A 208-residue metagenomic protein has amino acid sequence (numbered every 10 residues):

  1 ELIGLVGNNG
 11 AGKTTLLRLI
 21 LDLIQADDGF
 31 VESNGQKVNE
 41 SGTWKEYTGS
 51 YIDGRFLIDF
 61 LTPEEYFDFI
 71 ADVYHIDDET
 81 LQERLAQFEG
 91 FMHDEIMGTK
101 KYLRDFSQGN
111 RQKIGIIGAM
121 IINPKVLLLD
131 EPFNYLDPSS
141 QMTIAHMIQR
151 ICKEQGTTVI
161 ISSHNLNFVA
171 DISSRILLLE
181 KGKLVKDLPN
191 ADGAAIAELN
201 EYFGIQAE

Functional and structural regions predicted by a protein language model:
V6-N8: The feature captures the beta-strand-to-loop junction immediately N-terminal to the Walker
L21: Helix-to-loop junction immediately C-terminal to a conserved catalytic motif
G29-W44, K186: Conserved ABC transporter NBD signature motif
I116: Hydrophobic anchor residue at the start of the ABC signature
I121-K125: A short, proline-enriched helix->beta-strand linker immediately N-terminal to the Walker B motif in ABC-type P-loop
L127-E131: Catalytic Walker B motif of ABC-type/P-loop ATPase nucleotide-binding domains
S162-H164: H-loop/switch region of ABC-family ATPase nucleotide-binding domains
